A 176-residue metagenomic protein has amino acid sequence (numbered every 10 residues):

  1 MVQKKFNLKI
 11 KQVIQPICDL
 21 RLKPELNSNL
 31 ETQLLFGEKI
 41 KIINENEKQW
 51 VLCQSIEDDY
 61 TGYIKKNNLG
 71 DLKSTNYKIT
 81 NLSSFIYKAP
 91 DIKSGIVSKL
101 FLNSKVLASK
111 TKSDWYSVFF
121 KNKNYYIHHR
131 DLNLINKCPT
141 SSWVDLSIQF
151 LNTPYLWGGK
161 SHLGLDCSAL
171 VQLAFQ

Functional and structural regions predicted by a protein language model:
M1-K9, E25, T32, F36-K41 (+5 more regions): Boundary regions of SH3-family modules and the immediately adjacent low-complexity/disordered segments in eukaryotic
E31, V97, S161-L165: Short, conserved micro-motifs enriched in small and acidic residues
L102: Metal-assisted phosphate- and nucleotidyl-transfer catalytic regions
V144-Q176: Catalytic cores of peptidoglycan-degrading enzymes
